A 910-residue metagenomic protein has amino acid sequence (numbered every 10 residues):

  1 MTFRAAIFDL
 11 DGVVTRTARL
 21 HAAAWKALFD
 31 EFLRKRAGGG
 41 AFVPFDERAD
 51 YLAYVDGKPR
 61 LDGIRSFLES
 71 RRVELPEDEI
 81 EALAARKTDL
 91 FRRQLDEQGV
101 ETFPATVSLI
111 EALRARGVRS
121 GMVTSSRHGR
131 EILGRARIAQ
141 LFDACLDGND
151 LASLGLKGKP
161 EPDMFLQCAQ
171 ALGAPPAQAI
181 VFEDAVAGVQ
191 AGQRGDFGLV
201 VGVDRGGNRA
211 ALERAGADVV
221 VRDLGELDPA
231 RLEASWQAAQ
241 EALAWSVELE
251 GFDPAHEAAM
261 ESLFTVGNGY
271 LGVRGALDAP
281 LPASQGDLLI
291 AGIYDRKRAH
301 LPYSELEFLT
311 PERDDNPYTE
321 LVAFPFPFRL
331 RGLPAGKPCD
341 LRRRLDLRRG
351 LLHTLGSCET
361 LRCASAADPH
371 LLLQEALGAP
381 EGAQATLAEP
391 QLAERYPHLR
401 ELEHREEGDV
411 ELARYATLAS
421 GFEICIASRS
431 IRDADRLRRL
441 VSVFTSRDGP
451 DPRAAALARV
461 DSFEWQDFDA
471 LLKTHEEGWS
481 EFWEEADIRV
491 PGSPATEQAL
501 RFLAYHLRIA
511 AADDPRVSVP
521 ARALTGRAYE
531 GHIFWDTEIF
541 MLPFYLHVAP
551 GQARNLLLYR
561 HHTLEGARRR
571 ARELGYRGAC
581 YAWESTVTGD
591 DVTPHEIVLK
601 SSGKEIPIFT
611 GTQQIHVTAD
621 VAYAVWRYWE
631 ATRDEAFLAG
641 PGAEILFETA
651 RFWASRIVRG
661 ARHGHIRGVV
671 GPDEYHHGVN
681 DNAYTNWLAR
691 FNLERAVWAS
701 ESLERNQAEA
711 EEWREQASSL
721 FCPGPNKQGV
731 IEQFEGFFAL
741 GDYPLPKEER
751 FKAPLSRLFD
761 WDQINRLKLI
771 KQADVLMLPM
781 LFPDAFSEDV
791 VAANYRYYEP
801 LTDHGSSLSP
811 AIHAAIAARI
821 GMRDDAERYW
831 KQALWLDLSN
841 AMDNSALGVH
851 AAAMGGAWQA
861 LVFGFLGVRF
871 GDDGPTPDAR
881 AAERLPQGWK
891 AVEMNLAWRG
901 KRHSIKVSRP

Functional and structural regions predicted by a protein language model:
M1-A49: Active-site neighborhood of HAD-like aspartate-dependent phosphohydrolases
W25, T106-A136, G192: Substrate-recognition element of Asp-dependent hydrolases with the DxDx(T/V) motif
L68-A105, E111: Metal-dependent phosphoesterase signature
E97-E101, R127-I180, V186-R194, G198 (+1 more regions): Substrate-recognition "cap/lid" segment bordering the active-site pocket of phosphatases
Q240-F502: Beta-sandwich/jelly-roll carbohydrate-recognition scaffolds of carbohydrate-active enzymes
S246, H256-L301, E305, F540 (+5 more regions): C-terminal capping/lid segments that line or modulate ligand- or cofactor-binding pockets
A511-T525, G551-Y623, W629, E635-L638 (+3 more regions): Helix-terminus loop motifs that line ligand-binding clefts
F534-T563, Q614, E694, W698-E701 (+1 more regions): Active-site core of glycosidic bond-cleaving carbohydrate-active enzymes
